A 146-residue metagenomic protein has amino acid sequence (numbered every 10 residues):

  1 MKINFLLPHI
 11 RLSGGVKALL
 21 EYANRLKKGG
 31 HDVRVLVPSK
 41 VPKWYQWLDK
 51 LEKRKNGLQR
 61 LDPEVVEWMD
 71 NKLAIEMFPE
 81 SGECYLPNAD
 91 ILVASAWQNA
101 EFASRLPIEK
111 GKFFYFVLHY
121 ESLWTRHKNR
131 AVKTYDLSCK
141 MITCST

Functional and structural regions predicted by a protein language model:
M1-N4: Extreme N-terminal starter segment of soluble prokaryotic enzymes
L7-A18: A short, glycine/small-residue-rich beta-strand->loop->alpha-helix junction that serves as a flexible
K17-L26: Histidine-anchored nucleotide/phosphate-binding helix
G29-V93, Q98: Active-site donor-binding segments of glycosyltransferases and PAPS-dependent sulfotransferases
P79-N88, E121-I142: Membrane-proximal helix-turn-helix segments that form the acceptor-binding/catalytic region of lipid-linked
Q98-A103, T125, C139-T146: A short, active-site helix/loop in glycosyltransferases that binds the activated sugar's phosphate group
E101, F114-H127: A short, histidine- and acid-enriched strand-loop-helix "catalytic/donor-clamping" loop that lines the nucleotide-sugar
E109-K112, S138-C139: A short helix->loop->beta-strand "cap" motif at the edges of active sites that frequently abuts
